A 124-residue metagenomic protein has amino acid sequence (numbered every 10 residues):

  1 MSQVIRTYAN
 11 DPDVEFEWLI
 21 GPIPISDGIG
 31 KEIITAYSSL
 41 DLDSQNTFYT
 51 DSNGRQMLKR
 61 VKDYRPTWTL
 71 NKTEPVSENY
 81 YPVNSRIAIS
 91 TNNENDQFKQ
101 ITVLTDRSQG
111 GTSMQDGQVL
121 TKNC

Functional and structural regions predicted by a protein language model:
M1-C124: C-terminal (or distal) subdomains of carbohydrate-active enzymes
